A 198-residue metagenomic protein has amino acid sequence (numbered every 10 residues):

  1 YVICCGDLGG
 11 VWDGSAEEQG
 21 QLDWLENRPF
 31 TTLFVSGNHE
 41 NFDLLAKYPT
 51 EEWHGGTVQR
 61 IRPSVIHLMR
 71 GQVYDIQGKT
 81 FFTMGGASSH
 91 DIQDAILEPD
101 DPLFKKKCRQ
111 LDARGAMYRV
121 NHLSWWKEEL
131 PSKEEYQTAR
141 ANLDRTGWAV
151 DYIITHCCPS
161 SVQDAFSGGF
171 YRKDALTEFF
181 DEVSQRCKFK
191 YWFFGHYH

Functional and structural regions predicted by a protein language model:
Y1-I76, T177-F180, Q185: Core catalytic region of metal-dependent phosphoesterases/phosphodiesterases, especially metallo-beta-lactamase-like
V2-C5, Y152-I154, F193: Structural motif
G9-G14, N38-L44, V73-Y74, S89-I92 (+2 more regions): Active-site environment of divalent metal-dependent phosphoester hydrolases
G9-L22, R145-C187: Active-site-proximal segments of metal-dependent phosphoesterases and phosphodiesterases across multiple
W24-N27, G55-V58, S89-D91, L97 (+2 more regions): Short, surface-exposed linear patches
P63, K79-F170: Active-site-proximal loop/helix segment associated with metal-binding centers of metalloenzymes
